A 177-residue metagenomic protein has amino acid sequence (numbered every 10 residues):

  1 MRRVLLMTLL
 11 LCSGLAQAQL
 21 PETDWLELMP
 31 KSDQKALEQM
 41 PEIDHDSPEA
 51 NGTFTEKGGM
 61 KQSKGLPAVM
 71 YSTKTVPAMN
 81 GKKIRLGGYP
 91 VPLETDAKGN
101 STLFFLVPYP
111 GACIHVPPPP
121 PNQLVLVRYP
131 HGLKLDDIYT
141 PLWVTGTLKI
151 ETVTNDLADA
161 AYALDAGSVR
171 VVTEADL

Functional and structural regions predicted by a protein language model:
M1-V4: Positively charged n-region of N-terminal signal peptides that target proteins for export
L6-T8: Sec-dependent N-terminal signal peptides
S13-L15: N-terminal signal peptide c-region/cleavage motif recognized by signal peptidases
A18-L177: OB-fold and OB-like single-stranded nucleic-acid-recognition modules and their adjacent interaction interfaces
